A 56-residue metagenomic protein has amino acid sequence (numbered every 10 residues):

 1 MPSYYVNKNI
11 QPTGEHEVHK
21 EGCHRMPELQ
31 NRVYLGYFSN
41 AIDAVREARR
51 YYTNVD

Functional and structural regions predicted by a protein language model:
Y4-Y5, H19, F38, Y52: Aromatic side chains
Y5-R32: Short aromatic-glycine-(Arg/Gly/Cys) micro-motifs in beta-strand/loop hairpins
E28-N40, D56: A short, exposed loop/beta-hairpin motif centered on an aromatic-Gly-Thr core
V45-D56: Short, compact, well-ordered microdomains
